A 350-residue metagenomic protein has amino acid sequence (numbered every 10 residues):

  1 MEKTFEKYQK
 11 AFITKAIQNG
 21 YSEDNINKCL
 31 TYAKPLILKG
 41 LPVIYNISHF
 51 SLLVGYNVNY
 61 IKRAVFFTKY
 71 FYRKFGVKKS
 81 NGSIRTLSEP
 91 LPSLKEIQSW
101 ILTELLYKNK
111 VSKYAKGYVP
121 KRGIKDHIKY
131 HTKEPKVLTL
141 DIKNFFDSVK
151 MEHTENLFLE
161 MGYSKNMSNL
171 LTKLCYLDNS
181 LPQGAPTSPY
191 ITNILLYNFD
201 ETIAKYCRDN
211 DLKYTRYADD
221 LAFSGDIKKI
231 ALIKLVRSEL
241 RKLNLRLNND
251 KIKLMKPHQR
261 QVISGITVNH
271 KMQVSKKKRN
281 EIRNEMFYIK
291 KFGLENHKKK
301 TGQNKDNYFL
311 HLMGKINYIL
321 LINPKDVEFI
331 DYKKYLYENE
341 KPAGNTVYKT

Functional and structural regions predicted by a protein language model:
M1-V77, I84-L140, F145-M161, K165 (+4 more regions): Right-hand nucleic-acid polymerase module
T139-K143, G184, S188, D209-G225: Catalytic palm active-site di-aspartate
N169: A short, basic-hydrophobic beta/loop patch
